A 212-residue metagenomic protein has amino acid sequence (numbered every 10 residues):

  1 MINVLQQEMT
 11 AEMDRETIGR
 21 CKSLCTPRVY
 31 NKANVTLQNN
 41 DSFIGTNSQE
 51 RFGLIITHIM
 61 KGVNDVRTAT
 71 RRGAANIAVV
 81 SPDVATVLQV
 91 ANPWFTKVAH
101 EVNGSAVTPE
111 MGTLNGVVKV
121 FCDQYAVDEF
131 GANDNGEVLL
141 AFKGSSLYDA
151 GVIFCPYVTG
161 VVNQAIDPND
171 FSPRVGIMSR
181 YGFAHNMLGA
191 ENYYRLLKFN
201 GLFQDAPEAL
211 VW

Functional and structural regions predicted by a protein language model:
I2, Q6, M60-R67, S172 (+1 more regions): Generic hydrophobic alpha-helical scaffold/packing signal
N3-K61: Alpha-helical scaffold segments that mediate packing/assembly in large oligomeric complexes
E8, A74-A78, K119, R174: Beta-sheet entry/capping signal
A11-E16, V66-R72: Secondary-structure transition/capping motifs at alpha-helix termini and the adjoining loop/turn into the next element
I18-C21, R72-V79: Short coil/turn segments at secondary-structure boundaries
G45, Q49, A78, A165: Short, charged/polar micro-motifs that form catalytic or ligand-binding hotspots
E50-R71, V79, A85-S105: Flexible, glycine/threonine-enriched loop-and-boundary segments that flank and lead into catalytic domains of large
D83-A85, V90-W212: Sequence/fold signature of self-assembling virion shell proteins
